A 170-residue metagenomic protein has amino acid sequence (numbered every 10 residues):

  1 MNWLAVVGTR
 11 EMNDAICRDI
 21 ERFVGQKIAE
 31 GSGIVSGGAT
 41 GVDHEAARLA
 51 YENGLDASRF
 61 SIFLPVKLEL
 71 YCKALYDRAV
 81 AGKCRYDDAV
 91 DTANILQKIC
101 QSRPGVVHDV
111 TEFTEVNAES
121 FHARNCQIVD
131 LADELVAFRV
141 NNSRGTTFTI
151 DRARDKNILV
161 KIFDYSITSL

Functional and structural regions predicted by a protein language model:
N2-L4, R10-L170: Acidic/glycine-enriched connector segments
